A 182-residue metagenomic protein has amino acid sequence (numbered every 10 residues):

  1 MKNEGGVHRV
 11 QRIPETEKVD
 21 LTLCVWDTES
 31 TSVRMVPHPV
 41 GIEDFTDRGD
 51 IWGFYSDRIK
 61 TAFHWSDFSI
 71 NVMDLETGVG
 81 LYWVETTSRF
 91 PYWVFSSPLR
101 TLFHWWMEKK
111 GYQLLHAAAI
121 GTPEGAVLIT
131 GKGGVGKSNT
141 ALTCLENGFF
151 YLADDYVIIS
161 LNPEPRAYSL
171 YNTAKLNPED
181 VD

Functional and structural regions predicted by a protein language model:
M1-G133, L142, E146-N147, V157-D182: A noncatalytic interaction/capping subdomain that flanks phosphate/NTP-handling catalytic cores
V135-K137: Conserved glycine(s) of the Walker
F150: Residue-level detector of anion-binding/catalytic polar loops
